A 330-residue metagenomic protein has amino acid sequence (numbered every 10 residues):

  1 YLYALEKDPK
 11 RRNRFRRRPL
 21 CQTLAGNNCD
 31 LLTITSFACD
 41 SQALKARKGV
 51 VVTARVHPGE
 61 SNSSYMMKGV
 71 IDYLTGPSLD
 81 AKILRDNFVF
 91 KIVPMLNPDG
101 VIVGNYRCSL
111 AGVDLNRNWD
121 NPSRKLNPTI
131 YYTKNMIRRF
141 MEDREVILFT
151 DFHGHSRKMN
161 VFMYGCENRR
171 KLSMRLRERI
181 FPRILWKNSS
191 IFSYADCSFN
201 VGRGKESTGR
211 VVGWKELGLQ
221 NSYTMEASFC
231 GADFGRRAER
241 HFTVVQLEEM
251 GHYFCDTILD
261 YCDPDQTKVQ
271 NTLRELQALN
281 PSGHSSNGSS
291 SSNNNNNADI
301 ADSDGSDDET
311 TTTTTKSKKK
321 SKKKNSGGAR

Functional and structural regions predicted by a protein language model:
Y1-R330: Structured catalytic-domain cores with a bias toward divalent-metal coordination
